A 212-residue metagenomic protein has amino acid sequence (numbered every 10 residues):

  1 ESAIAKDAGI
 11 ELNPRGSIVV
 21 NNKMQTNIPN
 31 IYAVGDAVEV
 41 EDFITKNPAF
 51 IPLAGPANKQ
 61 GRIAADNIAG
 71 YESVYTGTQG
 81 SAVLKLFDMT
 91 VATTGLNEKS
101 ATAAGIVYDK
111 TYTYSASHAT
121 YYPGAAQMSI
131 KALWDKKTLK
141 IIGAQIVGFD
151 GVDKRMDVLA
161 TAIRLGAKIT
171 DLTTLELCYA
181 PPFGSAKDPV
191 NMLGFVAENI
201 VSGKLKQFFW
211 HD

Functional and structural regions predicted by a protein language model:
E1-D66, V158, A162: FAD-site-proximal beta/loop scaffold in flavoenzymes
I18-N22, Y112-H118, E176-C178: Short linear loop/turn motifs
N21, I142-I146, M156-V158: Beta-strand scaffold of nucleotide-dependent catalytic cores
A37-D150, P181-S185, P189-D212: Mid-to-C-terminal Rossmann-like scaffold of FAD/NAD(P)H-dependent oxidoreductases
D150-K168: A short, polar/charged loop-to-alpha-helix boundary motif
I169-T174: Catalytic P-loop NTP-binding/switch module of NTPases
